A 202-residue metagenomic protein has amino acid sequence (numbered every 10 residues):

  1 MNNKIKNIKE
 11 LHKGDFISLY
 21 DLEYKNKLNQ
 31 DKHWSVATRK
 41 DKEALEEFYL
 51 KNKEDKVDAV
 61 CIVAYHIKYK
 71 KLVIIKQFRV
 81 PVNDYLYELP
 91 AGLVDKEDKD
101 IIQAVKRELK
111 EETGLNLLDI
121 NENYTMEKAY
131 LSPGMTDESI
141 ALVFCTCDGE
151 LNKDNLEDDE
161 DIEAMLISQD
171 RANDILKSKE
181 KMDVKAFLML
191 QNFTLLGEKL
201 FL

Functional and structural regions predicted by a protein language model:
M1, I8-L19: N-terminal positively charged helical leader segments and presequences
M1-I8, K76, V82-L86, G92 (+4 more regions): Nudix hydrolase/Nudix homology domain
N2, L28-K32, K71, M135: Short acidic/polar mixed-charge low-complexity motifs
E10-K13, K51-E54, P133-G134: Short Gly/Pro-enriched turn/cap motifs at secondary-structure boundaries
I17-V63, K68: Acidic, metal-coordinating catalytic segment for phosphate/diphosphate chemistry, firing primarily on the Nudix
Y49-V63, K68-R107, N152: Conserved Nudix-box catalytic region and its N-terminal flanking loop in Nudix hydrolases and closely related
Y65, N116, S132-M135: Short, conserved, surface-exposed binding loops centered on an aromatic residue
I74, L89-T125, V143, L156-D159 (+1 more regions): The catalytic Nudix box helix
